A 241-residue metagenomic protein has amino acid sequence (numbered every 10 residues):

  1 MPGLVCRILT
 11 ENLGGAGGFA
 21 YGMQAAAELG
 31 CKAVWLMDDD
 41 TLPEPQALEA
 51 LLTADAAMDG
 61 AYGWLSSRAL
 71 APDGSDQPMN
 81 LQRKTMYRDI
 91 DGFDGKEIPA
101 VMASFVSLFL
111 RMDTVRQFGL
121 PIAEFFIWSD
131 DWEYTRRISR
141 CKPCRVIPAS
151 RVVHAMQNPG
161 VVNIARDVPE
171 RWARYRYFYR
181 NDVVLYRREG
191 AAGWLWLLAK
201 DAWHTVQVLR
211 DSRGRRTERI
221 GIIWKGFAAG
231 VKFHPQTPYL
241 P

Functional and structural regions predicted by a protein language model:
M1-G17, A25: Conserved donor nucleotide-binding strand/loop of the catalytic core
F19, Q46-A50, D130: Acidic donor-diphosphate engagement hotspot in glycosyltransferases and nucleotidyltransferases that stabilizes
C31-D40: Short beta-strand-to-loop acidic/aromatic patch adjacent to the donor-nucleotide binding site
Q46-M79: Conserved donor NDP-sugar-binding/catalytic core segment of glycosyltransferases
D91-L110: A recurrent flexible, glycine/aromatic-enriched loop bordering the glycosyltransferase active site that acts as
L108, T114-G119, E124-S150: A short, conserved alpha-helix in the catalytic core of glycosyltransferases
I147-D167: Active-site donor/metal-binding and catalytic loop motifs of nucleotide-sugar-dependent glycosylation enzymes
G190-P241: Non-catalytic, C-terminal membrane-associated alpha-helical segments of glycosyltransferases
